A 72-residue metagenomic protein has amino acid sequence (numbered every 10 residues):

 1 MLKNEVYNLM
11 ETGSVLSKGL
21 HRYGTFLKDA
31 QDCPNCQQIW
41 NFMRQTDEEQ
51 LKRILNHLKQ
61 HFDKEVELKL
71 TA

Functional and structural regions predicted by a protein language model:
M1-A72: Iron-associated oxidoreductase/ferritin-like identity signal
